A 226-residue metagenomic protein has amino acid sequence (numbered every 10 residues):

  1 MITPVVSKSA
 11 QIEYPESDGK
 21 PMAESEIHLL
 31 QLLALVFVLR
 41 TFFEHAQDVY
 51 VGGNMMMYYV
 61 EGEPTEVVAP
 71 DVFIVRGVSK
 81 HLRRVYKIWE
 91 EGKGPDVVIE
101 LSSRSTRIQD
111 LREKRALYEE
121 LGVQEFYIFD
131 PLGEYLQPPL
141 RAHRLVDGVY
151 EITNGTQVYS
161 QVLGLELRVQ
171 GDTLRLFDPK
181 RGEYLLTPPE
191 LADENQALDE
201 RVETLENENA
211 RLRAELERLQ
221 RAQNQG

Functional and structural regions predicted by a protein language model:
M1-E24, V38-T41, M57-P70, V75-V97 (+2 more regions): C-terminal interaction segment
E24, H28, L32: Nuclease catalytic cores
H45-M57: A short acidic/basic microdomain associated with nuclease active sites
V51-G52, Y127-D130: A structural signal for short, well-ordered beta-strand segments and their strand-loop junctions that often border
Q124: Short acidic/polar active-site loop segments enriched in Thr and Asp
